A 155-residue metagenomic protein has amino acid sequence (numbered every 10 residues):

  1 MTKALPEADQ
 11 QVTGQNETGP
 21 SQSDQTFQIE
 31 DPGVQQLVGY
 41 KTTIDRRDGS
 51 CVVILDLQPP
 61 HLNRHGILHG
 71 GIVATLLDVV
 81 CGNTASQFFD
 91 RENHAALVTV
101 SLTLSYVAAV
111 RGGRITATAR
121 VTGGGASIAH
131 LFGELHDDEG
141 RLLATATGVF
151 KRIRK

Functional and structural regions predicted by a protein language model:
M1-K155: Terminal targeting signals and extreme-terminal segments of soluble enzymes
